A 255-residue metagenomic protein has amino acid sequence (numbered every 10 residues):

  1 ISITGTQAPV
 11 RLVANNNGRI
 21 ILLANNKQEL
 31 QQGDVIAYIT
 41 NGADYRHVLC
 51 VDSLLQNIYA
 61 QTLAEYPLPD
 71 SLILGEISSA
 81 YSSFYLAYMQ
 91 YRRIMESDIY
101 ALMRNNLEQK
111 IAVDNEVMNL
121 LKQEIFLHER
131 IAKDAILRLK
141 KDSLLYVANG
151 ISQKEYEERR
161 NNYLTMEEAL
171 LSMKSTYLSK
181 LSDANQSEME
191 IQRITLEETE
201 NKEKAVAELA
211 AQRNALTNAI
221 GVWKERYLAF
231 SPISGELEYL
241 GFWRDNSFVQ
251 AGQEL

Functional and structural regions predicted by a protein language model:
I1-I3, A14-I20, V222, A229-E238: Generic structural motif
I1-R19, D44, L63, T217: N-terminal beta-strand block that forms a small beta-sandwich/beta-barrel module immediately after a flexible targeting
I3-G5, T40-N41, Y239-G241: Flexible glycine-/small-residue-rich
P9, Y45, R226-Y227, R244-N246: Short beta-strands and strand-coil junctions in structured, solvent-facing domains, enriched
L22-I36, W243-V249: Acidic, glycine-anchored pre-beta loop/turn
Q31-A148, E155, A169-W223: Long, charged alpha-helical "stalk" segments
G221, F230-L255: Surface-exposed patches in structured soluble domains
